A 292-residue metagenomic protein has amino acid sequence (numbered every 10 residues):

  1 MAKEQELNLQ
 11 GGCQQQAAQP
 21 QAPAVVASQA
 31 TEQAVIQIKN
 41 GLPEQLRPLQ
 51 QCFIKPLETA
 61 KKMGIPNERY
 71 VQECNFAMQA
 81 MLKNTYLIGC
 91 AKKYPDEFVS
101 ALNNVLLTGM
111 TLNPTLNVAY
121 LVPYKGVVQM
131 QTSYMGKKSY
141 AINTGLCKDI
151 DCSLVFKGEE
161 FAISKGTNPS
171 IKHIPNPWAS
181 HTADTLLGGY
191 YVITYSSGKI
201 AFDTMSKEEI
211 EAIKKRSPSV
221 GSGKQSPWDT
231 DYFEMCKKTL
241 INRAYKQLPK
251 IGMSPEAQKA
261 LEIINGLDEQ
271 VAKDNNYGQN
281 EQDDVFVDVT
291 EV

Functional and structural regions predicted by a protein language model:
M1-T59, G64, P255-V292: Glycine- and charge-rich intrinsically disordered segments
V35-G252: Binding-interface segments
